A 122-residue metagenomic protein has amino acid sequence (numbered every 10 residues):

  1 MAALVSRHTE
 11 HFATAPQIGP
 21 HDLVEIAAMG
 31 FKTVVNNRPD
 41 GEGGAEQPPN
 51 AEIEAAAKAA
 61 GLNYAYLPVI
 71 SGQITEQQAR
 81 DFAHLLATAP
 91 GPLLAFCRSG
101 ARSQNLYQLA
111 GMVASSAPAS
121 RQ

Functional and structural regions predicted by a protein language model:
M1-L94, N105-Q122: Cys-dependent protein tyrosine phosphatase-like superfamily
C97: Short cysteine clusters
